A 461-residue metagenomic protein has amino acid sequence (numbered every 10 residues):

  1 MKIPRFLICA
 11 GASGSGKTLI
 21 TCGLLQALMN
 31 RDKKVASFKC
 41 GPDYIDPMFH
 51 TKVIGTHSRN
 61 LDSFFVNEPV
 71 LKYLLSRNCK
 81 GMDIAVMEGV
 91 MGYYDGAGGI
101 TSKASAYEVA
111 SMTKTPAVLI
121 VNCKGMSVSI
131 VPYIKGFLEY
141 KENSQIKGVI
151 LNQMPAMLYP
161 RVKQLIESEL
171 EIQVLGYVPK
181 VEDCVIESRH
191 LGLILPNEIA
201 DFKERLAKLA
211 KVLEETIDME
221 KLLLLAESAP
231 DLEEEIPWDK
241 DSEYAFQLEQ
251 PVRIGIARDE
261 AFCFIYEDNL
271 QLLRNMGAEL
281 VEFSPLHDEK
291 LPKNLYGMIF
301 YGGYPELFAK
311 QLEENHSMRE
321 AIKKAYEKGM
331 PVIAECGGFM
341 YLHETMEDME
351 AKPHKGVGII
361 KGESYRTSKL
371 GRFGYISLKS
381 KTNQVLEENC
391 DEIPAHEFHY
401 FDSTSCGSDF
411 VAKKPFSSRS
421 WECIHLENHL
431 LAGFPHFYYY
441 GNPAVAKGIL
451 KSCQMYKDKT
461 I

Functional and structural regions predicted by a protein language model:
K2-L19, L25-T113, V121-Q145, A156-R161: ATP-dependent carboxylate-amine ligase catalytic core
R5, K33-A36, P251-R253, E279 (+1 more regions): Residues that mark the start of a beta-strand
L7, V86-E88, V118-I120, I150 (+2 more regions): Structural motif
A110, E215, Q247-Q250, F262-R274 (+3 more regions): C-terminal and late-domain segments of enzyme folds
T115, I172, E327-P331: A short helix->loop->beta-strand "cap" motif at the edges of active sites that frequently abuts
S127-Y244: Internal gly/pro-rich beta-alpha loop/helix module that stabilizes soluble enzyme cofactors or their anionic handles
A245, Q250-H316, E320-E327: Phosphate-binding active sites in nucleotide-utilizing proteins
P305-Q384: Cysteine-nucleophile active-site neighborhood
